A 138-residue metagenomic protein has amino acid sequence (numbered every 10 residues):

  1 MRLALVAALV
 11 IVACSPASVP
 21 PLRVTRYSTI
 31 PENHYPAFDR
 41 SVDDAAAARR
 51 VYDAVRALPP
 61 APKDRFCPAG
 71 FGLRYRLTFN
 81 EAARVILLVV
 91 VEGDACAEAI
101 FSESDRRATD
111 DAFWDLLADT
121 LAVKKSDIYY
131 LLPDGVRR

Functional and structural regions predicted by a protein language model:
L3-V12: Sec-dependent N-terminal signal peptides
C14-R138: Function-determining sites in protein domains
